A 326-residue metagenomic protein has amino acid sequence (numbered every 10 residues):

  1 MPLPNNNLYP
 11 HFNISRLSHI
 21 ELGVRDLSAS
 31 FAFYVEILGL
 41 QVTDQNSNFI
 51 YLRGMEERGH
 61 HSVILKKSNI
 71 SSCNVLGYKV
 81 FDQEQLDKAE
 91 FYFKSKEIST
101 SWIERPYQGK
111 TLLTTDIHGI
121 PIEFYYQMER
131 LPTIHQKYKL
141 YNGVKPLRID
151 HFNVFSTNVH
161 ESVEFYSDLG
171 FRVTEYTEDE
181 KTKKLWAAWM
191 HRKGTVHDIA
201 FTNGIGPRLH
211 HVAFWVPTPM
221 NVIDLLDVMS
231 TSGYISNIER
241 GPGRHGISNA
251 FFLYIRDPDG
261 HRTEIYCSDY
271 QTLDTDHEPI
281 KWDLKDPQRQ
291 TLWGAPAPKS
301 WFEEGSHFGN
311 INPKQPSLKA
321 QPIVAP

Functional and structural regions predicted by a protein language model:
M1-P10, E90-R148, Y176, L185-M190 (+1 more regions): Vicinal oxygen chelate
F12-G59, I103-P106, L113, V154-V196 (+1 more regions): Core segments of cupin and vicinal oxygen chelate
R16-R25, K67-Y92, K110-D116, I120 (+3 more regions): Vicinal oxygen chelate
S30-V35, F93, G119, S162-Y166 (+3 more regions): Conserved active-site tyrosine of GNAT-family acetyltransferases
L38, K94-E97, G170, S230: Residue-level detector of secondary-structure transition/capping positions
L40-S72, I120-E129, E175-H210, W215-P219 (+1 more regions): Conserved short beta-strand elements that form part of the metal-binding/catalytic scaffold of enzyme active sites
T43-T111: N-terminal entry module detector
